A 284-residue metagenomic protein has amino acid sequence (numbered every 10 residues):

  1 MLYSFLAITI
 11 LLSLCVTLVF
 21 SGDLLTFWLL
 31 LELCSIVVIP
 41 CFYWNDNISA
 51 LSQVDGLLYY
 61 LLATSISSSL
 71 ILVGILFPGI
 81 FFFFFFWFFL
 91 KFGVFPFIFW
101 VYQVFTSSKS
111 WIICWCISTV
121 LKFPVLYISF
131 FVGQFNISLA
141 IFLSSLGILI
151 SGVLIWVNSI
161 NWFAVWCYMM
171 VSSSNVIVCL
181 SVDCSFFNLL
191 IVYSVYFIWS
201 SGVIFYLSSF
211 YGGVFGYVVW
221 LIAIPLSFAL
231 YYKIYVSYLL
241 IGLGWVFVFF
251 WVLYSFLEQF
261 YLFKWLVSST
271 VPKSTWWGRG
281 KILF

Functional and structural regions predicted by a protein language model:
M1-F284: Core, highly hydrophobic multi-pass alpha-helical transmembrane subunits of bioenergetic inner membranes
